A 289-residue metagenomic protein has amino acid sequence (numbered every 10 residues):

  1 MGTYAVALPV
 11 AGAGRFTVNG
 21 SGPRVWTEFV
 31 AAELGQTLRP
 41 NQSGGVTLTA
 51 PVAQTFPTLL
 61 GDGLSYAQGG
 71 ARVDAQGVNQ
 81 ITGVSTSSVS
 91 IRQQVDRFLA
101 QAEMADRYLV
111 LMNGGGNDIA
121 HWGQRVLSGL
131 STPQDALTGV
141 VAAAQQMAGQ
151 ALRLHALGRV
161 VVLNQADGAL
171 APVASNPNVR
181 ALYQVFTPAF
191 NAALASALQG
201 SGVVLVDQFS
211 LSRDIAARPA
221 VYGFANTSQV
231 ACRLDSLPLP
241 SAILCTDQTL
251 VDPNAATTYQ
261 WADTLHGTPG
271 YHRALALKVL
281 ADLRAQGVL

Functional and structural regions predicted by a protein language model:
M1-L289: Conserved active-site regions of diverse hydrolases
